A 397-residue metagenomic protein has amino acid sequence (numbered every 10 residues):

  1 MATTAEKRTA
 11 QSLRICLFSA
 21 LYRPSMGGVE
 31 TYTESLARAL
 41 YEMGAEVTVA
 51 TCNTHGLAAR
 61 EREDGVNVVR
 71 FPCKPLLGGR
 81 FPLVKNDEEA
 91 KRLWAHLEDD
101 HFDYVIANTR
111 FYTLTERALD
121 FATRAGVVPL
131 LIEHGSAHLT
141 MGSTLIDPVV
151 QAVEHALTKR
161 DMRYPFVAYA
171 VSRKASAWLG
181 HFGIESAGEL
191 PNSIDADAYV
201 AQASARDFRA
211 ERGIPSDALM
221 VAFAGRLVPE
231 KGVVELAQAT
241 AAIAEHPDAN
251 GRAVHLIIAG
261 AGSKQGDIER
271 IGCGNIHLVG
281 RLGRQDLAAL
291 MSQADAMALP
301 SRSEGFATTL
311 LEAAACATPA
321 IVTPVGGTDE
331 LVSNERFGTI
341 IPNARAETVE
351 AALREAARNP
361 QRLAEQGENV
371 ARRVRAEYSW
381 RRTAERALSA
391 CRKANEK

Functional and structural regions predicted by a protein language model:
N53, K174, S193: Carbohydrate-associated surface elements
V128, A137-D161, Y169-A170, A177: Nucleotide-sugar donor phosphate/pyrophosphate-binding loop at the beta->alpha transition of glycosyltransferases
Y169, P215-K231, A237-A241: Conserved donor-binding/catalytic core segment of Leloir-type glycosyltransferases
G266-Q285: Nucleotide-activated donor-binding/catalytic signature segment of Leloir-type glycosyltransferases, i.e., the conserved
R281-L282, A289-A294: Short alpha-helical donor nucleotide-sugar binding micro-motif in glycosyltransferases
R302: Aromatic "clamp/platform" in nucleotide-sugar-dependent glycosyltransferases that forms part of the donor/acceptor
P319-V322: Short hydrophobic beta-strand element within catalytic cores of glycosyltransferases and related nucleotide-activated
N334-E335, T339-A346, E355-P360: Conserved acidic donor-binding segment of nucleotide-sugar-dependent glycosyltransferases
